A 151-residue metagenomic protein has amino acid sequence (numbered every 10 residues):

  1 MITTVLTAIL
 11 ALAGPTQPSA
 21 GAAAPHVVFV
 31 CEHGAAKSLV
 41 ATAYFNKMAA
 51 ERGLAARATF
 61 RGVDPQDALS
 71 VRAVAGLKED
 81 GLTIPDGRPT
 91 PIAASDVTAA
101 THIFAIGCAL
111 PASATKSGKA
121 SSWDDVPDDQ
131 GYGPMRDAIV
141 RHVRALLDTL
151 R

Functional and structural regions predicted by a protein language model:
I2-A13: Bacterial N-terminal signal peptides
A11-L12, C31, Q130: A general, composition-driven signal for non-globular sequence regions
T16-I92: Conserved active-site segments centered on acidic
V97-T98: A short, aliphatic-rich alpha-helical micro-motif
H102, C108-R151: Phosphate-binding/catalytic loops
